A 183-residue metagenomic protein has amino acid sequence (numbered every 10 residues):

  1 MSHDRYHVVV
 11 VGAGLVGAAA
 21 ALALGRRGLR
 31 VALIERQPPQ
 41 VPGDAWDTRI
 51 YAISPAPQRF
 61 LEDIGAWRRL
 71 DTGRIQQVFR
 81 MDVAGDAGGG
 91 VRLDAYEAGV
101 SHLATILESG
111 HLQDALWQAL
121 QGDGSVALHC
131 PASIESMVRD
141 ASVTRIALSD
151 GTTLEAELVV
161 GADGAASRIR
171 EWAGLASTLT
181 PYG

Functional and structural regions predicted by a protein language model:
S2-D4, Q76-W172, L179-G183: Conserved N-terminal helical subregion
Y6-L33: N-terminal Rossmann-like FAD-binding beta1-loop-alpha1 element of flavoenzymes
V16, P39, A166: Conserved Rossmann-like nucleotide-cofactor binding loop
A19, A23, L61, V160: Catalytic machinery of carbohydrate-active enzymes, primarily nucleotide-sugar-dependent glycosyltransferases
G25-T48: Glycine-rich FAD pyrophosphate-binding loop
G28, G65, S125: Short glycine-rich hinge loops at helix-strand junctions in the catalytic core of two-component histidine kinases
D44-R49, A98-H102: Short glycine-enriched, charge-decorated loop/helix-capping segments at active-site entrances that position
A45-G85: N-terminal FAD cofactor-binding segment of flavoenzymes
